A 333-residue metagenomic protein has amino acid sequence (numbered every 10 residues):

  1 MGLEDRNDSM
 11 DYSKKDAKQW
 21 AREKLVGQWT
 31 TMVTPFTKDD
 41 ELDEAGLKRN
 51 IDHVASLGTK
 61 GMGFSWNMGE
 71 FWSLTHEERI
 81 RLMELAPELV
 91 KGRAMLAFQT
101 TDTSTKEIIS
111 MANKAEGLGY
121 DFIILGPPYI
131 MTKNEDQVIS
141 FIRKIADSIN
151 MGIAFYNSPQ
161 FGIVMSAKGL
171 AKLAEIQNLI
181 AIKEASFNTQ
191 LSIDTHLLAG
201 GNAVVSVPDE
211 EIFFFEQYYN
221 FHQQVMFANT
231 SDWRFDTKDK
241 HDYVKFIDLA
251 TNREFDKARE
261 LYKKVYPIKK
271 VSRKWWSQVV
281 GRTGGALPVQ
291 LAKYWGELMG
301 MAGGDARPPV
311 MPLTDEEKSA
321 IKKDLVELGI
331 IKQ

Functional and structural regions predicted by a protein language model:
G2-V164, M311, I331: Active-site beta->alpha loop and helix N-cap motifs at the rims of alpha/beta catalytic domains
R6, L42, E216-Q333: Structured C-terminal cap/extension of enzyme domains
Y12, M111-L118, A174-I176, V204 (+1 more regions): A short, hydrophobic/aromatic-rich structural module that often spans a beta strand with its adjoining loop
G46, N50, E78, L82 (+11 more regions): General structural feature for long, well-ordered alpha-helical segments within catalytic domains of soluble enzymes
V54, A115, Q177, A199 (+3 more regions): Alpha-helix boundary/capping residues
E88-A94, L118-G119, I149-M151, A174-N178 (+2 more regions): Short helix-capping segments at alpha-helix termini
P127-F141, F187-A199, H222-M226, V289 (+1 more regions): Repeat-unit-sized solenoid/scaffold elements
K144-D147, P159-W275: Catalytic alpha/beta core domains of metabolic enzymes, predominantly
